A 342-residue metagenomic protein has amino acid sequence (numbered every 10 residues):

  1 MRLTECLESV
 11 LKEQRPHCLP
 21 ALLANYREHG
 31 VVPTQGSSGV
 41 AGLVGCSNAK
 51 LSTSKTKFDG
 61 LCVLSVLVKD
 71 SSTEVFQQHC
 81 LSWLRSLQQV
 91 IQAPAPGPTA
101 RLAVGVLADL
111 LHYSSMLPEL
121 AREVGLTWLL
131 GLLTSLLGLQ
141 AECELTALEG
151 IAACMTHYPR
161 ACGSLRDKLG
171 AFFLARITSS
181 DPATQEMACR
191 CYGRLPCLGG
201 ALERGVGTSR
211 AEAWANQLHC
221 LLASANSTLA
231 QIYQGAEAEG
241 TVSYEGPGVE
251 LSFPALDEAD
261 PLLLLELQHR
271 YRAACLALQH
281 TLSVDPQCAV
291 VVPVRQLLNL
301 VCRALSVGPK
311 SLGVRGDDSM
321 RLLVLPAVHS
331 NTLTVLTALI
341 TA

Functional and structural regions predicted by a protein language model:
M1-C191: Long amphipathic alpha-helical scaffold regions
A41-V44, N48, L81-Q88, L126-T134 (+6 more regions): Hydrophobic core segments within long, regular secondary-structure runs in both alpha- and beta-rich folds
G60, R270-L278, H329-V335: Well-ordered alpha-helical segments within folded domains of soluble proteins
V66-V68, L110, A153-C154, L195 (+2 more regions): Well-ordered alpha-helical scaffold segments within catalytic/enzyme domains
I151-C154, Y158, L165-V249: WD40 beta-propeller repeat blades
P182, D260, H269-Q296: Structured catalytic modules that directly regulate molecular switches in eukaryotic signaling
A225-Q268, R295, V301-L325: Acidic, Ser/Thr- and Gly/Pro-rich intrinsically disordered linkers and low-complexity segments that flank or connect
D285, G316-A342: Extended amphipathic alpha-helical scaffold segments
